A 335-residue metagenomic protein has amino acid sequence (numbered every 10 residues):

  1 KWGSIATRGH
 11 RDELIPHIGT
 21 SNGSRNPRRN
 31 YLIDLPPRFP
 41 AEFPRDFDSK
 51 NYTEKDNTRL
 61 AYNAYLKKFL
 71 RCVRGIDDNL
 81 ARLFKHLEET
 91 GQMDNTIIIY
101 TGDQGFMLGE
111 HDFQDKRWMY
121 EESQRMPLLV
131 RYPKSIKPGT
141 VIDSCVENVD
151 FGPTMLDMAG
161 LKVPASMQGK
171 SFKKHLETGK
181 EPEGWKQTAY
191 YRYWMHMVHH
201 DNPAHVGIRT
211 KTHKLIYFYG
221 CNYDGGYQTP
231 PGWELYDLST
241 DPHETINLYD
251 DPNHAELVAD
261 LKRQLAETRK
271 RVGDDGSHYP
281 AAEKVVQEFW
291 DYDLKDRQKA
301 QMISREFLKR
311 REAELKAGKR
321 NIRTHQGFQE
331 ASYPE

Functional and structural regions predicted by a protein language model:
K1-V146, M158-S166, D224-G232, N253-E256 (+2 more regions): Active-site-proximal cap/lid insertion segments
I99, A282-R297: Charge-rich, acidic-biased intrinsically disordered regions
G102, Y132, Y219, P280-A281: Short beta-strand segments enriched in hydrophobic/aromatic residues within well-folded beta-rich domains
Q104-E110, V149-G152, D157-E234, L238 (+5 more regions): C-terminal cap/loop subdomain of S1 sulfatases and analogous C-terminal strand-loop tails that border
E244-L248: Carboxylate-dense, calcium-coordinating segments in secreted/extracellular and ER-lumen proteins
L261-L265: Short amphipathic alpha-helical coiled-coil/interface segments
